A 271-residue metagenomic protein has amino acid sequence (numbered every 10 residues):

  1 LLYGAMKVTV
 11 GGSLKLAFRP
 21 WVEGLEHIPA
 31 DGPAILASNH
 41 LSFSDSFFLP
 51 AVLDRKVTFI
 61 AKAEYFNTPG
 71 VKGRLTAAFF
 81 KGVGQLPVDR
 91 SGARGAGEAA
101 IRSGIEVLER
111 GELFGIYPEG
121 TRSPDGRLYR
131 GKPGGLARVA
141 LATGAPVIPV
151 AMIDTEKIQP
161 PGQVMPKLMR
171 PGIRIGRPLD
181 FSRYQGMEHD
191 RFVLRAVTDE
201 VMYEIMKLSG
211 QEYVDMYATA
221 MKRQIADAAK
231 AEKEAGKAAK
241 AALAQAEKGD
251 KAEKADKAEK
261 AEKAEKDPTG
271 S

Functional and structural regions predicted by a protein language model:
L1-E23, R55, K72-V83: A transmembrane-helix-recognition feature enriched in membrane-embedded lipid enzymes and envelope glyco-/phospholipid
K7, S44-S46, G73-R74, I101-R102 (+1 more regions): Residue-level marker for well-ordered alpha-helical positions
K15-V22, G95-E98, E156: Short gly/ser/thr-rich secondary-structure transition/capping motifs
L16, V52, G82, V107 (+1 more regions): Conserved catalytic core of Hanks-type protein kinase domains
G24, N39, A61-K62, G84 (+2 more regions): A secondary-structure boundary/capping signal
L25-P29: Glycine-rich helix-loop-beta junction characteristic of Rossmann-like nucleotide cofactor-binding loops
A30-A93: Catalytic core of membrane glycerolipid acyltransferases/transacylases, capturing the structured, soluble-facing
E98-S271: Non-catalytic C-terminal accessory region of glycerolipid acyltransferases and related lyso-lipid remodeling enzymes
